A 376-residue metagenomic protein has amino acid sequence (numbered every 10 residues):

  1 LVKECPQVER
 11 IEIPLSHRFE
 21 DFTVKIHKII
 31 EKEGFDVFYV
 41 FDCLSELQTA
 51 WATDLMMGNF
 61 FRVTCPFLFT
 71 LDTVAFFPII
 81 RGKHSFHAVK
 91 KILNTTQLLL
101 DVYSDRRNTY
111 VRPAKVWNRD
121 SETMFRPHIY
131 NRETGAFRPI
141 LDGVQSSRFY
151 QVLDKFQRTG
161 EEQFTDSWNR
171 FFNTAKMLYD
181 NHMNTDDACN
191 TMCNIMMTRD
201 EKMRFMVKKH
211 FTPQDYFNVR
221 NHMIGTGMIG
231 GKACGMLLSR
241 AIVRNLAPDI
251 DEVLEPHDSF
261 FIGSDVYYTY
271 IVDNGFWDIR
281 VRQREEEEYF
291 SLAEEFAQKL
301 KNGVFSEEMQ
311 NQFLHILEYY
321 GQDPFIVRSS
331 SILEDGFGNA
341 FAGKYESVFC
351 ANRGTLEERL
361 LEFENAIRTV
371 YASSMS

Functional and structural regions predicted by a protein language model:
L1-E46: Conserved inter-motif catalytic segment of the P-loop NTP-binding fold
K3-E4, I30-E33, P66-D72, K91-N94: Conserved catalytic network of the ASCE P-loop NTPase/AAA+ motor domain
L15-F22, D36, T53-T64, A88 (+3 more regions): Helical mechanochemical/support elements of P-loop NTPase systems and associated helical scaffolds
G34-V37, T73, D323: Short coil/turn segments at beta-strand junctions that form active-site/ligand-binding loops
F38-D42, F76, I326: Structural motif
A50-W51, M56-K83: Substrate-engagement module of ASCE P-loop NTPases
T73, I79-R132: Phosphate-binding/switch region of NTP-binding enzymes
A136-S376: Nucleotide/phosphate-binding sheet-loop regions of phosphoryl- and nucleotidyl-transfer enzymes
